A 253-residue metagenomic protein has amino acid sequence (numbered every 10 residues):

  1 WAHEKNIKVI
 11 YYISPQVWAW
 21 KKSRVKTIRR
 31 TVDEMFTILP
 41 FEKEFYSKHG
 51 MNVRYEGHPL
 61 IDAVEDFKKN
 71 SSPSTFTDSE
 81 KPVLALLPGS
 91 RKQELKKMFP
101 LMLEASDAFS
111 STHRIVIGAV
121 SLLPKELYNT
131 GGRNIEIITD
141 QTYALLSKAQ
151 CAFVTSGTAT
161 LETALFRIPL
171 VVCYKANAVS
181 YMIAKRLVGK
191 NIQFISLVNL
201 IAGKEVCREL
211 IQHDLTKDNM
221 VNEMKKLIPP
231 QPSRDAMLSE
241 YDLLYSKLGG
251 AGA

Functional and structural regions predicted by a protein language model:
W1-A253: Nucleotide-activated sugar donor-binding and catalytic core shared by glycosyltransferases and related lipid-linked
